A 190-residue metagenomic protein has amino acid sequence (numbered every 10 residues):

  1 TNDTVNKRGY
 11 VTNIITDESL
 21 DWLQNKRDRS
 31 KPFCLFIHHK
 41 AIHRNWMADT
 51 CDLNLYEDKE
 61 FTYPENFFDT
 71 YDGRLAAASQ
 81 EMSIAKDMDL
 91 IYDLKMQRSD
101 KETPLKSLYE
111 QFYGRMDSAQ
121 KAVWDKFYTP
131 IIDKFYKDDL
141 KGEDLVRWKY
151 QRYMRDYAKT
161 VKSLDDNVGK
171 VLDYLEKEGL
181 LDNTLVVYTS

Functional and structural regions predicted by a protein language model:
T1-Y10, Q24-K31, F36-S190: Active-site-proximal cap/lid insertion segments
